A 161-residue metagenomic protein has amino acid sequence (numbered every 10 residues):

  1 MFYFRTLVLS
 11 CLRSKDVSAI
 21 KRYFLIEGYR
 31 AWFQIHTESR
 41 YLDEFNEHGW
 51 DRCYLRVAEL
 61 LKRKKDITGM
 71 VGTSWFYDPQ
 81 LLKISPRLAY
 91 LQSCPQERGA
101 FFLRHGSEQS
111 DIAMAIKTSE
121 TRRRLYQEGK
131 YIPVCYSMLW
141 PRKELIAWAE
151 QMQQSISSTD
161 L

Functional and structural regions predicted by a protein language model:
M1-E44, R63-G69, K83-L161: Non-catalytic substrate-recognition and accessory regions of acyl/acetyltransferase enzymes
D43-L61, M70: Conserved acetyl-CoA-binding loop-helix of GNAT-fold acetyltransferases
Y77-L81: Short catalytic/ligand-binding loop motif for oxyanion handling, primarily in non-cytosolic enzymes, centered on
